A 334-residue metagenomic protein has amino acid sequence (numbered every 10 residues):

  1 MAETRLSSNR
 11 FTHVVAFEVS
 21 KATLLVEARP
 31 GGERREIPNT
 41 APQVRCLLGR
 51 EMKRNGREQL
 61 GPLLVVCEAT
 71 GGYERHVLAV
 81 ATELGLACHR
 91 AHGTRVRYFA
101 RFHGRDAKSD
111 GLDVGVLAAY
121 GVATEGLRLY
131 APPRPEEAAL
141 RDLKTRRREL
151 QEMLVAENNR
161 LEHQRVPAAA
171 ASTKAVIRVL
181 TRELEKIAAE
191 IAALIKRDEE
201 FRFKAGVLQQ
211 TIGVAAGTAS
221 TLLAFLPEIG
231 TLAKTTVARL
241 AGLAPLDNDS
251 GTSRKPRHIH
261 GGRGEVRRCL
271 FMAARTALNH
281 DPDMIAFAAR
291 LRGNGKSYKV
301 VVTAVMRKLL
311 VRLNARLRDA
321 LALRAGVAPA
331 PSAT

Functional and structural regions predicted by a protein language model:
A2, F17, T82, H89-Q210 (+1 more regions): Long, charge-rich intrinsically disordered scaffolds of nucleic-acid metabolism proteins
F11-V19: Two-metal-ion RNase H-like nuclease active-site motif
G31-L64: Nucleic-acid-processing active sites and adjacent nucleic-acid-binding tracks, predominantly divalent metal-dependent
N55, L129-D142, R165, R254-H258 (+1 more regions): Short, solvent-exposed helix-loop connector elements
L63-H76, K255-H258: Acidic, metal-coordinating catalytic cores used for nucleic-acid/nucleotide bond scission and strand-transfer chemistry
A216, T221-N294, Y298, A333-T334: Phosphate-backbone recognition surface of nucleic-acid-processing proteins
H280-T334: Acidic, carboxylate-rich catalytic segments that either coordinate divalent cations
